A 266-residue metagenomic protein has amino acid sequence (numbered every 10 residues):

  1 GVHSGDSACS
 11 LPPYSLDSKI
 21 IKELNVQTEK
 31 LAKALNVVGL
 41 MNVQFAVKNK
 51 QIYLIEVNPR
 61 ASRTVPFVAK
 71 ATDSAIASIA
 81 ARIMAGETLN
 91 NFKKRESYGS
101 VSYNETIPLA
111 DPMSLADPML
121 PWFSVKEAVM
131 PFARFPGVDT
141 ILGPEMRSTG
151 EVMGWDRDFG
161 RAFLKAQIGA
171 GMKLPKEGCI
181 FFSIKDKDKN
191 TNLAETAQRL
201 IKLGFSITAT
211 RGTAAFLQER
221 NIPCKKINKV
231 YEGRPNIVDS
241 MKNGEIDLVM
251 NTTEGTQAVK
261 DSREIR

Functional and structural regions predicted by a protein language model:
G1-K176: ATP-dependent carboxylate activation and anion-phosphoryl transfer catalytic cores that bind Mg-ATP to form
G1-V43, V47-A71, K176-R266: N-terminal beta-alpha lobe that positions the nucleotide/phosphoryl donor in ATP/NTP-coupled carboxylate activation
